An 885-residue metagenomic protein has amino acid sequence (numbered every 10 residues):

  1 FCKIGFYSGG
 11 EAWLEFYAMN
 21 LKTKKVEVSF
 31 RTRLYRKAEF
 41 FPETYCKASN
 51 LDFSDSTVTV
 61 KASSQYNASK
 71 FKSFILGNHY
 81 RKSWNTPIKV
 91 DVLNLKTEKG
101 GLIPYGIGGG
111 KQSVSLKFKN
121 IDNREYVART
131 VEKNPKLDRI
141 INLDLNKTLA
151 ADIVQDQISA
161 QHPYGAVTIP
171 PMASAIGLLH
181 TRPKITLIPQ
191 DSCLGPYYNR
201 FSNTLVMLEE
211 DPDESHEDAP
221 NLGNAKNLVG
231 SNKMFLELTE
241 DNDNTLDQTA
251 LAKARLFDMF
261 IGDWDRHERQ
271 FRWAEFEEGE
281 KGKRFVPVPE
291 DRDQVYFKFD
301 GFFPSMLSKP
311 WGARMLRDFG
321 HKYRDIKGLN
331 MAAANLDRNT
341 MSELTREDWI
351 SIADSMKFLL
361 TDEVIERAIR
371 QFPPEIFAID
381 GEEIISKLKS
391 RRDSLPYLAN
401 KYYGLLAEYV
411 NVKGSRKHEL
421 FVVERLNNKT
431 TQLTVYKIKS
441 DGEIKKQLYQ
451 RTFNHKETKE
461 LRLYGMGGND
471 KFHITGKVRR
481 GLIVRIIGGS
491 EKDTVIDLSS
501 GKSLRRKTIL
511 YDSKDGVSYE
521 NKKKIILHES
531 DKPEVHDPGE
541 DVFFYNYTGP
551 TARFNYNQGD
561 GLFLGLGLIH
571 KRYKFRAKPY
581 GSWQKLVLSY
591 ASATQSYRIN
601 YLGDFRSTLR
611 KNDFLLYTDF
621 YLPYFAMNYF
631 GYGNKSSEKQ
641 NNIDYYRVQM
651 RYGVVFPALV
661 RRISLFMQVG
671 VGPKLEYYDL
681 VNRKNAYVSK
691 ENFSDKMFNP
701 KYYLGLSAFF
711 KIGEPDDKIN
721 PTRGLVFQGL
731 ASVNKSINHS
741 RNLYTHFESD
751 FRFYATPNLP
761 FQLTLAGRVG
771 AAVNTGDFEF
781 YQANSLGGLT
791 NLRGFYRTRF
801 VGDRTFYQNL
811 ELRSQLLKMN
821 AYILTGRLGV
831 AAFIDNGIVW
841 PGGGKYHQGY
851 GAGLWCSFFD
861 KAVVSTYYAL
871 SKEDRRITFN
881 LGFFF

Functional and structural regions predicted by a protein language model:
K37-G106, Q112, N120, K133 (+2 more regions): Regulatory N- and C-terminal appendages and interdomain linkers associated with kinase/kinase-like NTP transferase
S83, P87, D91-G230, D258 (+4 more regions): Conserved ATP-binding subdomain of kinase catalytic cores across diverse folds
T186-D263, F276-V286, K298-G301, N335 (+7 more regions): ATP-dependent phospho-/nucleotidyl transfer catalytic cores
D300, T475, I487, T494-T618 (+5 more regions): Outer-membrane beta-barrel initiation region
F543, N600, Y629-G631, Q640-Y646 (+3 more regions): C-terminal outer-membrane beta-barrel translocator/porin domains of Gram-negative envelope proteins and their
A552-Y556, Q584-Y590, F614-N634, V671-Y677 (+9 more regions): Transmembrane beta-barrel strands of outer-membrane/channel proteins
F554-Y556, H570-R572, Y590, F605-S607 (+9 more regions): Residue-level signature of outer-membrane beta-barrel architecture
S707-A708, C856, D874-F885: Outer-membrane beta-barrel "beta-signal"
